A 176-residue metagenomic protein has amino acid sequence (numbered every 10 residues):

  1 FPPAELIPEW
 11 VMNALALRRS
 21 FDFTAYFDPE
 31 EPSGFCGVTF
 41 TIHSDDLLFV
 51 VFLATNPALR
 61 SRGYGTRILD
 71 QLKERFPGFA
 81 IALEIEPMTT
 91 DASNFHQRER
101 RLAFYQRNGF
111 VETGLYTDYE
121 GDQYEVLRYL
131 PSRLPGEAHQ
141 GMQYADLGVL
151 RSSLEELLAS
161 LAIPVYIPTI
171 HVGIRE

Functional and structural regions predicted by a protein language model:
F1-E30: Active-site rim helix/loop that mediates acceptor-substrate recognition in acyltransferases
A25, P32-H43, L47-A54: Conserved beta-strand in the GNAT
A25-F27, F40, V126-L130: Short, well-ordered beta-strand micro-motif
I42-V50, R60, F79, Q123: A conserved beta-turn-beta hairpin within the catalytic core of GNAT-like acetyltransferases that forms part
T55, S61-R75: Conserved acetyl-CoA-binding loop-helix of GNAT-fold acetyltransferases
R75-R98: Conserved GNAT acetyl-CoA-binding A-motif
R98, G114, D118-E176: C-terminal "cap" of GNAT-fold acetyltransferases
R101-T113: Conserved acetyl-CoA-binding loop of GNAT-fold acetyltransferases
